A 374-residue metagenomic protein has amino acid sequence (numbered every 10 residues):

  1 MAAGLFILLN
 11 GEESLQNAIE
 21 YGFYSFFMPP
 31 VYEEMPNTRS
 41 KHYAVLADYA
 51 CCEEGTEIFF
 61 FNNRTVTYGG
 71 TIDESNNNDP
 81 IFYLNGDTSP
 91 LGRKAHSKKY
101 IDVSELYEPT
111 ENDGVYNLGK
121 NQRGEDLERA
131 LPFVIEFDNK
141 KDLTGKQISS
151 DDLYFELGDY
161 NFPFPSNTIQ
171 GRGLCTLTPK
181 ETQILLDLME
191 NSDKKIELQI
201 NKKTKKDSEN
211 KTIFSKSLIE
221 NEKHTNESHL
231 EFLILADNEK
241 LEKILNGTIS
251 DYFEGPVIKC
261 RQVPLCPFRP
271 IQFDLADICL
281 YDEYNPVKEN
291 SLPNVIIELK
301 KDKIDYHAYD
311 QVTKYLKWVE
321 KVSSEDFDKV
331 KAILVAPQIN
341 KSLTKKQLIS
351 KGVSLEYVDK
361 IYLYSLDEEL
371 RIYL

Functional and structural regions predicted by a protein language model:
A2-P29, L143, D152, L157-L374: Charged, terminal alpha-helix-loop-beta segments that serve as non-catalytic nucleic-acid engagement and/or assembly
E20-V45: A positional/architectural concept
T38-E54, N85-G124, D305-Y357: Short, charged, amphipathic alpha-helix that recurs within catalytic cores of restriction-modification and other
C51-E53, R64, E128-A130, Q272 (+1 more regions): Intrinsically disordered, low-complexity regulatory regions enriched in Ser/Pro/Gly/Thr and acidic residues
E54, Y68, D274-D277: Short beta-strand or tight-loop elements that sit immediately N-terminal to catalytic metal-binding acidic residues
F61-Y68: Short, charged beta-turn/beta-strand-edge "cap" motif at the junction between a beta-strand and an adjacent loop
T71-P179: Aromatic- and Lys/Arg-enriched surface recognition patch
